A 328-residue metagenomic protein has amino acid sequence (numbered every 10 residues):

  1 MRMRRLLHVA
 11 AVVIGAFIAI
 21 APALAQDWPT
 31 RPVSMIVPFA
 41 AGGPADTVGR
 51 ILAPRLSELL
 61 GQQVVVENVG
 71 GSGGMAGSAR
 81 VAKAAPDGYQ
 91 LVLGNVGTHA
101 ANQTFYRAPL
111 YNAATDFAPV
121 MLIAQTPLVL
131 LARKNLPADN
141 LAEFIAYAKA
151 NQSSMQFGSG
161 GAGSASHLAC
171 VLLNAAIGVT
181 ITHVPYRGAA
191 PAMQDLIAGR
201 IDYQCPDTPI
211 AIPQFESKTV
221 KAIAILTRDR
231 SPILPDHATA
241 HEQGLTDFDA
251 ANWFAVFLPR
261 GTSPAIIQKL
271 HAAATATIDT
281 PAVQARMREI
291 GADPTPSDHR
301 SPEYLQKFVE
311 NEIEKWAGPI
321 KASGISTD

Functional and structural regions predicted by a protein language model:
M1-R5: N-terminal secretory signal peptides that target proteins for export/translocation
V9-I20: Bacterial N-terminal signal peptides
L24-T115, S154, A162, G178-D207 (+3 more regions): N-terminal (or domain-start) structured segment
T30-P32, S217, P264-D328: An extracytoplasmic/periplasmic, membrane-proximal ligand-sensing/linker region
K83-Y89, V96, T104-P191, A240-E242 (+1 more regions): Hinge/capping helix and adjacent helix->loop/strand transition within the periplasmic-binding protein
N112-I123, T180-V184, D202-Y203, I212-D249 (+1 more regions): Short beta-strand->loop
